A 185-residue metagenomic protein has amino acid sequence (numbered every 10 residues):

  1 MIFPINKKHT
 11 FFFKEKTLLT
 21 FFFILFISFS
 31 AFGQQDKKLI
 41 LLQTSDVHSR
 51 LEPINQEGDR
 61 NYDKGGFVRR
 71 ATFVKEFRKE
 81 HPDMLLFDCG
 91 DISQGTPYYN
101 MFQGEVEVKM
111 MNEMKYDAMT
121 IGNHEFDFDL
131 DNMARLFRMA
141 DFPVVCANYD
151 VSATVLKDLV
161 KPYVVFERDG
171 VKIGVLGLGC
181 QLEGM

Functional and structural regions predicted by a protein language model:
M1-K14: N-terminal secretory signal peptides that target proteins for export/translocation
I2, F32-M185: Acidic, metal/ion-coordinating pockets
P4-K7, L25, Q34: Intrinsically disordered, low-complexity peptide-like regions
T10, F29-F32: Intrinsic disorder/low-complexity segments
F13, F23, E52: Alpha-helical and His/Cys-centered functional microenvironments
L19-S28: Bacterial N-terminal signal peptides
